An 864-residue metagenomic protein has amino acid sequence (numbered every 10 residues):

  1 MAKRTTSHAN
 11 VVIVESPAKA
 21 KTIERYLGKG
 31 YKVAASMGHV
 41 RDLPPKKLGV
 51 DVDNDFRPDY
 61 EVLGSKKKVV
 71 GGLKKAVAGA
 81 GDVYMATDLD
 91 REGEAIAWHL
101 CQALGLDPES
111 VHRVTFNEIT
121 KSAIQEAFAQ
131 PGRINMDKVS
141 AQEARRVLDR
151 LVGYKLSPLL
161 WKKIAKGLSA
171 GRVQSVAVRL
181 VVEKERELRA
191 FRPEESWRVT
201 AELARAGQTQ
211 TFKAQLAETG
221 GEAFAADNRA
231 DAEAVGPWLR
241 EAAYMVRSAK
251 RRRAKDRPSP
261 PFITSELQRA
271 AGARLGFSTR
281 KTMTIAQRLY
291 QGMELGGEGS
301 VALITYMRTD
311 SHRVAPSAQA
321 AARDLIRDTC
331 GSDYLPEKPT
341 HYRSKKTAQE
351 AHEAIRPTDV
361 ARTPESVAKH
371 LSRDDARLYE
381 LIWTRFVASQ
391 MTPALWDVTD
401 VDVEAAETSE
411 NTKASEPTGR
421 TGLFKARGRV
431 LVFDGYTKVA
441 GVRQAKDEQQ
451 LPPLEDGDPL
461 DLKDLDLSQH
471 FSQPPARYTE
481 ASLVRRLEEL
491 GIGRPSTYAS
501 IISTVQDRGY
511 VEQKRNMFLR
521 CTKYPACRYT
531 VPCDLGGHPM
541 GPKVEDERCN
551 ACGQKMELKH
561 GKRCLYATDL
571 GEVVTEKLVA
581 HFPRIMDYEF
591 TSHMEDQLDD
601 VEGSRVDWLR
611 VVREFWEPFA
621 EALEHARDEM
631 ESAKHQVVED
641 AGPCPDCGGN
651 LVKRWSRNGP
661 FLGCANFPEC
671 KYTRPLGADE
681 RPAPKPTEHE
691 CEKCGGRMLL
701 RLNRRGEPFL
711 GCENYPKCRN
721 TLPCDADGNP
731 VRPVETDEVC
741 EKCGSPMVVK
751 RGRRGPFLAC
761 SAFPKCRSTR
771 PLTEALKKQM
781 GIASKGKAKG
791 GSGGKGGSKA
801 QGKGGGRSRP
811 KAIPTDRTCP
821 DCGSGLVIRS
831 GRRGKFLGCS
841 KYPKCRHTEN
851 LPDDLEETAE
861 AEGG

Functional and structural regions predicted by a protein language model:
M1-R146, A226-R229, K338, D447-E448: Intrinsically disordered, low-complexity regulatory segments
A2-K3, S7-V11, K21-T22, S157 (+5 more regions): Basic, low-complexity terminal or inter-domain segments flanking catalytic cores
H8, D88-L89, A165-S169, R251-P260 (+4 more regions): Conserved short loop/turn motifs at secondary-structure junctions
P17-A20, G30-M37, Y60-A80, G93-W98 (+18 more regions): Amphipathic alpha-helical transducer elements in NTP-driven molecular machines
I119, A123-A201: C-terminal or mid-to-C-terminal helical accessory/interaction module adjacent to the motor/catalytic core
R145-L156, V173, L203-R205, A254-E266 (+3 more regions): Core structural elements
A225-P260, M586-E589, H593: Metal- or metallocofactor-binding catalytic centers and their adjacent structured scaffolds across diverse enzyme
V246-A249, P258-A271, E298-Y306, P474-R486 (+1 more regions): Short acidic, hydrophobic short linear motifs in intrinsically disordered regions
